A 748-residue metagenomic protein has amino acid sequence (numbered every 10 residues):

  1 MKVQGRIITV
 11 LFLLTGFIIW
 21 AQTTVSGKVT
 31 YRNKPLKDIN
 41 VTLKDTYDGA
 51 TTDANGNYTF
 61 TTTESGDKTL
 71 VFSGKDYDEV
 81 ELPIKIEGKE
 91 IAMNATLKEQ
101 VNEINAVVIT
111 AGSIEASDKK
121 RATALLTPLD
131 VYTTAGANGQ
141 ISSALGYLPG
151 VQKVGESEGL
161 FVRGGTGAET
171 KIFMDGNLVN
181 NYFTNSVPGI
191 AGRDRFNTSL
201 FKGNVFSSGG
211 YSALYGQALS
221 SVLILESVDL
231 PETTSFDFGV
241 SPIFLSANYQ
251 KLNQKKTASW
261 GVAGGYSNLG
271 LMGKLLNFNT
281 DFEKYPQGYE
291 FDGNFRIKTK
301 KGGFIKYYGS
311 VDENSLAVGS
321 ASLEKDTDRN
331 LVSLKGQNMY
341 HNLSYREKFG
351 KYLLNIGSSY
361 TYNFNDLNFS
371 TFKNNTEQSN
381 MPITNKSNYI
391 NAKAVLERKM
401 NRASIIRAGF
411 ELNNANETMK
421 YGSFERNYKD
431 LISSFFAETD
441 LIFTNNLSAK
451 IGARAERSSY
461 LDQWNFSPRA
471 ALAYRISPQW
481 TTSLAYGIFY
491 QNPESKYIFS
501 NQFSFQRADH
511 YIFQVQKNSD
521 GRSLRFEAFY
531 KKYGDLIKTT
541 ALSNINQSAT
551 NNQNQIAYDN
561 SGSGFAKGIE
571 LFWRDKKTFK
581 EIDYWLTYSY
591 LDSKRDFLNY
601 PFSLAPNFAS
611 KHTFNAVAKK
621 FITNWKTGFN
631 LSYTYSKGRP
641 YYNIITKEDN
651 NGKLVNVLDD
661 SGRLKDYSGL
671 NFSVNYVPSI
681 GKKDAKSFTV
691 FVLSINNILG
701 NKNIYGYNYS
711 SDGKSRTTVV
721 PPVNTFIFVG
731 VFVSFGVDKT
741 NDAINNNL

Functional and structural regions predicted by a protein language model:
Y31-K34, N40-K44, S73-Y77, E87-T133 (+2 more regions): Short, acidic, small-residue-rich periplasmic hinge/interaction motif at the N-terminus of Gram-negative outer-membrane
D76, K85, D118-T170, G176-Y211 (+1 more regions): Periplasmic N-terminal accessory/gating domains of Gram-negative outer-membrane beta-barrel systems
A213-Y215, L230-S235, Q254-S259, K300-G302 (+9 more regions): Short loop/turn motifs that connect adjacent beta-strands in outer-membrane beta-barrel proteins
I243-Y266, T280-S315, S333-N355, Y360 (+1 more regions): Transmembrane beta-barrel wall of Gram-negative outer-membrane proteins
M381-L396, Y428, S434-F436, S504 (+4 more regions): Outer membrane beta-barrel strand-and-loop segments of large Gram-negative receptors, especially TonB-dependent
A403-R407, F424-G534, W585-T587: Structural signature of Gram-negative outer-membrane beta-barrels, strongest in the C-terminal barrel of TonB-dependent
F443, A557-I645, N741, N745: Gram-negative outer-membrane beta-barrel transporters
T578, Y635-N650, Y676-L748: C-terminal beta-signal and adjacent terminal beta-strands/loops of Gram-negative outer-membrane beta-barrel proteins
